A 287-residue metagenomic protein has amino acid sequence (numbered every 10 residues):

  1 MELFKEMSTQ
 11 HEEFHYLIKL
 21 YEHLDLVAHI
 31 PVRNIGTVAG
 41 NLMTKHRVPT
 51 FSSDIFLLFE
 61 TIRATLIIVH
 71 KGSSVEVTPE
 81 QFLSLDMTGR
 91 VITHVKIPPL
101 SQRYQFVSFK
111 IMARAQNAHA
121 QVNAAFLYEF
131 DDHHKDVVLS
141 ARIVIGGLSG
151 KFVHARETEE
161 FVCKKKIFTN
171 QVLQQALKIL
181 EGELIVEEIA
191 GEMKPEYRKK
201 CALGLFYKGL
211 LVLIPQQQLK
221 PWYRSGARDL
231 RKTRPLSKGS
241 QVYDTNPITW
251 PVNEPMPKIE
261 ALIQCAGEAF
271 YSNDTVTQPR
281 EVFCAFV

Functional and structural regions predicted by a protein language model:
M1-V252, K258-A261: C-terminal structural segment of proteins
E160-F161, F283-V287: Short, well-ordered beta-strand elements within core beta-sheets of diverse protein domains
V242-P279, A285: Short acidic-hydrophobic catalytic motif
